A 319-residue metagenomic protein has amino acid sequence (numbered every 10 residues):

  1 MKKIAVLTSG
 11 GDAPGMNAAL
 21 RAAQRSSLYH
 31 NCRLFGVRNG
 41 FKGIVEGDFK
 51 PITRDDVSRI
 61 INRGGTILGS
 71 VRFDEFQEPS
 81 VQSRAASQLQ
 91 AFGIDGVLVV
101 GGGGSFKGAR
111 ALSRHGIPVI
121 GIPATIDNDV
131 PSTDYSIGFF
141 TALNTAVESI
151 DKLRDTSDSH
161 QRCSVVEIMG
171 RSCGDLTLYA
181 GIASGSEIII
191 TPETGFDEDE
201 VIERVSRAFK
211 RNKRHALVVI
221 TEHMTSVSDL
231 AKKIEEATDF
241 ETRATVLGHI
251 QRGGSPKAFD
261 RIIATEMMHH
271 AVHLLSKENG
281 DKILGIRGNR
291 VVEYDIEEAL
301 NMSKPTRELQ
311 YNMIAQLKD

Functional and structural regions predicted by a protein language model:
M1-V45: N-terminal phosphate-binding or glycine-rich loops at protein starts, especially the Walker A/P-loop of NTPases
A18-A23, G103-I117, T177: Short Gly/Thr/Asp-enriched flexible loops that form oxyanion-binding sites at enzyme active sites
L34-F35, S113-S136, I190-T194, V246: Short, acidic/small-residue loops that bind anionic groups at enzyme active sites
I44-V97, S105, I137-N144, E148 (+1 more regions): Glycine-rich oxoanion-binding loops at beta->alpha junctions
V99-G101, A111, F139-E241, T245: Accessory alpha-helical/coil subdomains and C-terminal extensions that flank or cap enzyme catalytic cores
S132-L143, S255-R261: Short beta-strand elements at the ligand-binding edges of bilobed clamshell
S226, K233-D319: C-terminal non-catalytic interaction/assembly regions of soluble proteins
